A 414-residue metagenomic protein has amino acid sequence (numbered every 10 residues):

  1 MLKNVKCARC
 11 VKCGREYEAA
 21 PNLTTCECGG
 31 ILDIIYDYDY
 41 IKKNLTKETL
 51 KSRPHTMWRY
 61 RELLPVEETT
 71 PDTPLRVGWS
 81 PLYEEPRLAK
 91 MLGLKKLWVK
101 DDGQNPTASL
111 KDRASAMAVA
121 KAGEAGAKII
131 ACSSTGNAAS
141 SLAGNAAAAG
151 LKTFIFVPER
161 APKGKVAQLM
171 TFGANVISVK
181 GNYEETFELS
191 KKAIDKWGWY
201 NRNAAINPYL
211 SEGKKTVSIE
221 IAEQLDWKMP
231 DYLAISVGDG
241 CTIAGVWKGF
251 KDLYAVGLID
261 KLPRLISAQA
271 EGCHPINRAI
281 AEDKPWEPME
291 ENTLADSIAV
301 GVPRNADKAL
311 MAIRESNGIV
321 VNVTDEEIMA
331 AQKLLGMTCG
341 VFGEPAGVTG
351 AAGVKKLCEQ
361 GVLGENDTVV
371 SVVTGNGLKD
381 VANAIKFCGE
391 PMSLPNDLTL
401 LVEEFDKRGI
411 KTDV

Functional and structural regions predicted by a protein language model:
M1-V414: PLP-dependent amino-acid enzyme catalytic core
